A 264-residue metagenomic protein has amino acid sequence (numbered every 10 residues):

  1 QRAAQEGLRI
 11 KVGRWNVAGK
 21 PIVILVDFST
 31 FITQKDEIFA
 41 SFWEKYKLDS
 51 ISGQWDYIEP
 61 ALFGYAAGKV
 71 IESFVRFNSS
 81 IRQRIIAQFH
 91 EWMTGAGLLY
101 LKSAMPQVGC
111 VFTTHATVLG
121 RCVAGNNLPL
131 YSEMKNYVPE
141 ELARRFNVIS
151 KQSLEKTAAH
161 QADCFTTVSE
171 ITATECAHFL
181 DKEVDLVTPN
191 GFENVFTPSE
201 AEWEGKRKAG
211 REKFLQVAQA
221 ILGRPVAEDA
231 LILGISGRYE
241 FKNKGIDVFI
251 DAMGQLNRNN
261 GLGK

Functional and structural regions predicted by a protein language model:
Q1-K264: Catalytic cores of nucleotide-sugar-dependent glycosyltransferases that transfer UDP/GDP/TDP-activated
